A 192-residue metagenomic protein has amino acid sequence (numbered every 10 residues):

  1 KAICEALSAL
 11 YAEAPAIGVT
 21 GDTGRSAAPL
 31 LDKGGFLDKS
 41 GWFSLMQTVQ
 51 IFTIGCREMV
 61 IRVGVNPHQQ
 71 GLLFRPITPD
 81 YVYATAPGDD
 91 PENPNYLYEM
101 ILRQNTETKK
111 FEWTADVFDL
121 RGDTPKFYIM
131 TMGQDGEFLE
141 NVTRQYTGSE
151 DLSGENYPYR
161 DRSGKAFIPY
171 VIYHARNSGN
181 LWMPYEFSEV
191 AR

Functional and structural regions predicted by a protein language model:
K1-L97, I101-T108: Extended, helix-rich architectural segments
A2, A6, A14, M100 (+4 more regions): Intrinsic disorder/low-complexity segments enriched in polar/small residues
T20, G64, R103, R121 (+4 more regions): A structural detector for beta-sheet-dominated domains
G21-A27, D38, S44, P67 (+5 more regions): Polar low-complexity intrinsically disordered regions enriched in Ser/Thr and small residues
Q70, E92-N95, T108-K109, D123 (+3 more regions): Intrinsic-disorder/low-complexity loop/linker signature
G122-P125, I129-G154, R160-K165: Extended, non-transmembrane interaction/recognition domains
T147-R192: Extended, charged amphipathic alpha-helical segments
